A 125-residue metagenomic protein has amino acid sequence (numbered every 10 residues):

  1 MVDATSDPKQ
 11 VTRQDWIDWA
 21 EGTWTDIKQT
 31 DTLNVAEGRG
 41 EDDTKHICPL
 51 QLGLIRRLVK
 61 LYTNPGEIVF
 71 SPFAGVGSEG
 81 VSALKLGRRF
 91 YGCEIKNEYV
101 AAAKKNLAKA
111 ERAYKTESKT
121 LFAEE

Functional and structural regions predicted by a protein language model:
M1-E125: Class I S-adenosyl-L-methionine
